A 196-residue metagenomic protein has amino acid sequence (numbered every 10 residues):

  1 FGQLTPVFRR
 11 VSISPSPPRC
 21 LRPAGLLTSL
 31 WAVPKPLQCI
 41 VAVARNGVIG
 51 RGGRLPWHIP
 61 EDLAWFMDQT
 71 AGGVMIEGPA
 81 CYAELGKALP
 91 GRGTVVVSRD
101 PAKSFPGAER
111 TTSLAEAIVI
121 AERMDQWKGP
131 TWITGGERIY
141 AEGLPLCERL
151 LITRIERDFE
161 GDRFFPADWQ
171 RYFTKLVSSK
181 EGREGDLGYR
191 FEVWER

Functional and structural regions predicted by a protein language model:
P6-F8: Intrinsic disorder/low-complexity segments
W31-R196: Enzymes that bind and transform nitrogen-containing heteroaromatic metabolites
